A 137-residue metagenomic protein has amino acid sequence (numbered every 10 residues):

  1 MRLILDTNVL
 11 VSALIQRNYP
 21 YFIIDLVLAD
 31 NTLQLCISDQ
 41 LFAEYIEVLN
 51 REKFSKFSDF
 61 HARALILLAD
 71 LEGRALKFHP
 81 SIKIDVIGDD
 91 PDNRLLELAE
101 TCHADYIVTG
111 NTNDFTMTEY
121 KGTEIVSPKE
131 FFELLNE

Functional and structural regions predicted by a protein language model:
M1-I37: Short, well-structured N-terminal submotif of metal-dependent ribonuclease cores
R2, Q34, I107, T123-E124: A residue-level structural signature of the nucleotidyltransferase/glycosyltransferase Rossmann-like core
D6-T7, I37-S38, N111, S127-P128: A secondary-structure boundary/capping signal
L14-I15, L49, E119, N136: Short, flexible helix/strand-to-coil boundary loops that buttress conserved ligand/catalytic motifs in alpha/beta
N18, C36, A62, V86 (+1 more regions): Residues at secondary-structure transition points
L26-I82: PIN-domain endoribonuclease scaffold, especially VapC-family toxins
E72-I107: Active-site neighborhoods of divalent-metal-dependent phosphate/nucleic-acid chemistry enzymes
C102-Y106, T112-E137: Acidic, PIN/NYN-like endoribonuclease modules and their adjacent C-terminal/linker elements
